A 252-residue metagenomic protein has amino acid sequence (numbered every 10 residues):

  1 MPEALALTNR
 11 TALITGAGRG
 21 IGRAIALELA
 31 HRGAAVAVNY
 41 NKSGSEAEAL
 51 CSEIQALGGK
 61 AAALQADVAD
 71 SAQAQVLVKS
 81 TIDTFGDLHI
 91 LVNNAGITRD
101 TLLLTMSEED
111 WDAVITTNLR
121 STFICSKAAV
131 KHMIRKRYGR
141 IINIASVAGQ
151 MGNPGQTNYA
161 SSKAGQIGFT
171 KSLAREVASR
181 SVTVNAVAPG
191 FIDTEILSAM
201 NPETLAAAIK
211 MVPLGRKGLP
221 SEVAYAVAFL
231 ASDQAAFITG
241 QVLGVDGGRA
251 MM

Functional and structural regions predicted by a protein language model:
P2-A4, M151-P154, K210-M211, A228 (+1 more regions): Short C-terminal tail/terminal secondary-structure segment of NAD(P)H-dependent dehydrogenase/reductase domains
T11, G18-G20: Conserved glycine-rich cofactor-binding loop
L102-L103, D110-I115, L197, A208: Substrate-binding pocket helix/loop in short-chain dehydrogenase/reductase
S126, S162, T170: Active-site helix of classical SDR
K131, R175-S179, A236: Alpha-helical segment proximal to the catalytic Tyr-Lys
S146: Residue(s) in the substrate-gating loop at a strand-loop-helix junction that position the organic substrate next
P213-V223, Q234: A conserved structural motif in NAD(P)-dependent oxidoreductases
